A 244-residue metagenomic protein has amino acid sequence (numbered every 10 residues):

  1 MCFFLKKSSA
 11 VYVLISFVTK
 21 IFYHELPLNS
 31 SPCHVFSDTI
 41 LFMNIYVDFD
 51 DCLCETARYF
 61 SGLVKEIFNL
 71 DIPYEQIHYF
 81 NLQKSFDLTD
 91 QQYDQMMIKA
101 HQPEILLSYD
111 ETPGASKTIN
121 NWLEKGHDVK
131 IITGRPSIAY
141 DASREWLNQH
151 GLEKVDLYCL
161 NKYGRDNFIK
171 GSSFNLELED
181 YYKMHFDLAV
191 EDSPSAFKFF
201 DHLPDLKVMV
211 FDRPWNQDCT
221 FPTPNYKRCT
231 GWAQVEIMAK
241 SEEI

Functional and structural regions predicted by a protein language model:
K6-S8, K20-I21, N29: Polybasic, lysine-rich low-complexity intrinsically disordered segments
A10-V13, V18, E25, V35: Short hydrophobic alpha-helical segments enriched in small aliphatic residues
F42-Q92: Active-site neighborhood of HAD-like aspartate-dependent phosphohydrolases
Y74-Y109, A139-R144: Short, surface-exposed acidic-centric catalytic microdomains
P103-I131, R135-S143: Short, acidic loop-to-helix structural element flanking the phosphoryl-transfer center in phosphate-processing enzymes
S137-V190, P194-D201: Substrate-recognition "cap/lid" segment bordering the active-site pocket of phosphatases
L188-T230: Acidic, Mg2+-coordinating phosphoryl-transfer loop and its flanking beta/alpha structural elements, shared across
